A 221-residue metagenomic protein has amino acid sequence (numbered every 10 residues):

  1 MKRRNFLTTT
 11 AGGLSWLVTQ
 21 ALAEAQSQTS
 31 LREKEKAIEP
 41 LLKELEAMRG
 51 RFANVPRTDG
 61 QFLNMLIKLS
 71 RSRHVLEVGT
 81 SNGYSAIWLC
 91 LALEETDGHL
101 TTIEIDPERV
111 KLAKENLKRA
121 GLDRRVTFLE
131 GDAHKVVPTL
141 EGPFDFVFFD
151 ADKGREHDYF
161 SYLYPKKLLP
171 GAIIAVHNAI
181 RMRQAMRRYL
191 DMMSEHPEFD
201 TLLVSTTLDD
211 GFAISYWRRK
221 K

Functional and structural regions predicted by a protein language model:
K2-F146, K153-A175, A179-K221: A short alpha-helical cap/connector motif
